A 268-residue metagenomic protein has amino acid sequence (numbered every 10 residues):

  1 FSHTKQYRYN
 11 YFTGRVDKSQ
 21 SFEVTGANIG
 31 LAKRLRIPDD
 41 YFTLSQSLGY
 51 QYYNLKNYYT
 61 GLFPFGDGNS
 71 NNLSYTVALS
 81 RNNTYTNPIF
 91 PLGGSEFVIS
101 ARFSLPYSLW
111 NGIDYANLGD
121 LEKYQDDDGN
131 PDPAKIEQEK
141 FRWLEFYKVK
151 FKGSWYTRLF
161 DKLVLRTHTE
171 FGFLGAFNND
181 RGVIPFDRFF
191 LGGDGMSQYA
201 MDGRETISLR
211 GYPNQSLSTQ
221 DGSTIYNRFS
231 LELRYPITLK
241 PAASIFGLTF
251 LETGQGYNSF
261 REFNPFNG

Functional and structural regions predicted by a protein language model:
F1-F90, S95-E96: Gram-negative/organellar outer-membrane beta-barrel architecture
Y50-Y52, F103, T253: Short, small-residue-rich loop/turn micro-motifs
G61-I237, P241, I245, T249-F250 (+1 more regions): C-terminal outer-membrane beta-barrel translocator/porin domains of Gram-negative envelope proteins and their
